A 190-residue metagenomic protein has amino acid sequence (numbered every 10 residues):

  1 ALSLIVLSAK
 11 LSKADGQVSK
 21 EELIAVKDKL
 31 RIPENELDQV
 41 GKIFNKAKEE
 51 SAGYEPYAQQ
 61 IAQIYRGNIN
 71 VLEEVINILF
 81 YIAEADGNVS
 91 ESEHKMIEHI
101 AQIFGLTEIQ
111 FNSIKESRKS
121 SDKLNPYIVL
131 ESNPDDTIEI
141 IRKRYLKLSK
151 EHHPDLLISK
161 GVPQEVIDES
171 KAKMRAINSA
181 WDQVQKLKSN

Functional and structural regions predicted by a protein language model:
A1-L11, Q17-N190: Small-residue-enriched hydrophobic alpha-helices in membranes
